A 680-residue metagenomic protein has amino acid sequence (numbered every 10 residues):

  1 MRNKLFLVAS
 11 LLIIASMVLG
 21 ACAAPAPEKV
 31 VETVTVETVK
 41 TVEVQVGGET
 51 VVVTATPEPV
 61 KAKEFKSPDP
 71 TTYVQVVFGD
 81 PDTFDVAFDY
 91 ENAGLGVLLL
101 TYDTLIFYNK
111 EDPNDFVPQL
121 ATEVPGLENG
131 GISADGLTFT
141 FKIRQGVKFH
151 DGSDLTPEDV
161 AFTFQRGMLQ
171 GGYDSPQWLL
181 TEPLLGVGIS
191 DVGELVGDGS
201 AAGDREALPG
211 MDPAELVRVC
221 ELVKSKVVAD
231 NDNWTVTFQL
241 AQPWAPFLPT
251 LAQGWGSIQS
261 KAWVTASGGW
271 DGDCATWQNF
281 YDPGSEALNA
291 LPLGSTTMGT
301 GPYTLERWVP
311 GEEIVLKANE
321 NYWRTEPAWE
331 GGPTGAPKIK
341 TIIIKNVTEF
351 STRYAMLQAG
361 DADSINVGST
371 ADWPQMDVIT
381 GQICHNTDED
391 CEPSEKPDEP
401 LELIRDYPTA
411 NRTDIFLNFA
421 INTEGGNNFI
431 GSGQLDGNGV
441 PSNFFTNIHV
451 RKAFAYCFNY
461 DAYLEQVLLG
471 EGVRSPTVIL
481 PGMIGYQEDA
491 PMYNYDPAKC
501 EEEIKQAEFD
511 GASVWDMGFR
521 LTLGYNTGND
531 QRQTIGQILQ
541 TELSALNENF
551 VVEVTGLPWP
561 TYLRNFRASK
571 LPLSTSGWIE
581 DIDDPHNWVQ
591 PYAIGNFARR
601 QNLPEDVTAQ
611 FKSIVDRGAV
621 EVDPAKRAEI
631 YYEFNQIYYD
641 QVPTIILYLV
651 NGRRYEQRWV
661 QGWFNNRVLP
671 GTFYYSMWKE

Functional and structural regions predicted by a protein language model:
M1-A9: Bacterial N-terminal signal peptides that target proteins for export
K4-L5, I14, C22-P25, V30 (+16 more regions): Extracytoplasmic/periplasmic ligand-capture domains
S10-V18: Bacterial N-terminal signal peptides
V74-I132, M298: N-terminal lobe/hinge region of extracytoplasmic solute-binding protein
L222-A229, A241, A245, S257-K261 (+2 more regions): Glycine-rich (often Gly-Gly/Gly-Pro-rich) flexible segments and glycine-rich loop motifs, frequently accented by
S260, G268-P283, E656-E680: A C-terminal, polar beta->alpha supersecondary segment
L647: Active-site-proximal polar cores
